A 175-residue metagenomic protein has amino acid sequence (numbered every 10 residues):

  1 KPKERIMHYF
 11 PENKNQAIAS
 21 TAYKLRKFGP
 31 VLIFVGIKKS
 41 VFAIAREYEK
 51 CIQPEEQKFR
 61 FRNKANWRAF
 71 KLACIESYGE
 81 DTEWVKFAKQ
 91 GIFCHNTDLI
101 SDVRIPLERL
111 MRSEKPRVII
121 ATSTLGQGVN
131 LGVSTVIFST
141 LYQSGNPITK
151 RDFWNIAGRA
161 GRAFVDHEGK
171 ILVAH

Functional and structural regions predicted by a protein language model:
K1-V118, S144-R151: Conserved C-terminal RecA-like helicase domain
C51, I137-F138: Short, hinge-like loop/turn segments at secondary-structure boundaries
S101, L131, T135, L141-H175: Conserved segment of the helicase C-terminal RecA-like domain
I120-L125: Ser/Thr-glycine-rich phosphate-binding loops at phosphate-binding pockets of nucleotides, nucleotide cofactors
